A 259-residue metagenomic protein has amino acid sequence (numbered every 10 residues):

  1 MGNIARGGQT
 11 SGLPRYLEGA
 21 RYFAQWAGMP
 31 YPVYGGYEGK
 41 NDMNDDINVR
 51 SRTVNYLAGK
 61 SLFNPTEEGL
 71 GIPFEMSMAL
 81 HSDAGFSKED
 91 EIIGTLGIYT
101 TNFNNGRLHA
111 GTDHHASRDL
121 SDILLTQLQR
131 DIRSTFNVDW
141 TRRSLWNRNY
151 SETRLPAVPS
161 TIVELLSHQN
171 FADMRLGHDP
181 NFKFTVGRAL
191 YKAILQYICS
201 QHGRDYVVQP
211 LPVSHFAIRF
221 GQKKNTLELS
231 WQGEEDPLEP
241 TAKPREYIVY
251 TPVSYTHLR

Functional and structural regions predicted by a protein language model:
M1-I93: Catalytic-core regions of hydrolytic enzymes
G8-Y16, G39-D46, T66-L70, E89 (+4 more regions): Extracytoplasmic/periplasmic, Sec-exported soluble proteins
L17-R21, N48-S51, N55, S117-S121 (+3 more regions): Extracytoplasmic/secreted envelope proteins and their assembly/folding machinery, especially bacterial periplasmic
S61, A79-R107, T135-R204: Active-site-adjacent mobile loop/cap segments within catalytic or ligand-binding domains
D113-W146: Active-site-adjacent substrate-binding region of metalloamidase/peptidase-like peptide-processing proteins
S200-P240: Pro/Thr/Ser/Gly-rich low-complexity, intrinsically disordered linker/stalk tracts
E235-T251: Solvent-exposed loop/turn segments flanking beta-strands in beta-repeat/beta-sandwich domains
T256-H257: Conserved small/polar residues in nucleotide/adenosyl-binding loops
